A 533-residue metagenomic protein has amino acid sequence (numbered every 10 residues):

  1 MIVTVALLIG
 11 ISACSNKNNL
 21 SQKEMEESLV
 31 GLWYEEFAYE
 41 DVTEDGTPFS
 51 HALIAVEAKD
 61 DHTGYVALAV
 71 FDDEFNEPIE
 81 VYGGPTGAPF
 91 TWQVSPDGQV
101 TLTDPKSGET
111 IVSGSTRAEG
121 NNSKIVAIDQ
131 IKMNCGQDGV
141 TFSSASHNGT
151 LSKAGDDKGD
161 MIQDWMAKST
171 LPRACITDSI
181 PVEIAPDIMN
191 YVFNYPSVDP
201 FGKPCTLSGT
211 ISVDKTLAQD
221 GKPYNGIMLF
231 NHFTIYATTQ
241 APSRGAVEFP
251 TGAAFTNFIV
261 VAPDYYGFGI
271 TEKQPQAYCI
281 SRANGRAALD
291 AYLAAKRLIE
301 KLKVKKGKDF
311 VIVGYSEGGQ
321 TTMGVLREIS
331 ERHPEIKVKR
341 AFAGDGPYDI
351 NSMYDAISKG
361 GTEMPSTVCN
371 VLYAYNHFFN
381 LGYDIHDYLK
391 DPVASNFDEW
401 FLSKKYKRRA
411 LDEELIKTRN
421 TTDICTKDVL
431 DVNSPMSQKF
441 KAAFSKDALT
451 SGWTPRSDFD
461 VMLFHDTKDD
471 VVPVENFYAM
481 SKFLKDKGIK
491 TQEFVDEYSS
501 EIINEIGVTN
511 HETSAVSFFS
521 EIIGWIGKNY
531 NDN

Functional and structural regions predicted by a protein language model:
L8-E36, S143-A145, L151: Bacterial Sec-dependent N-terminal signal peptides
E36-D41, A88-T91, R117, K124 (+2 more regions): Catalytic-loop region of hydrolases
E44-V112: N-terminal glycine/threonine-rich, aromatic-flanked beta-hairpin/loop signature
F201-S208, D214-F255: Short, surface-exposed "cap/lid" segments of acyl-processing enzymes
Y278-E300: Alpha/beta-hydrolase active-site loop
L293-M364: Primarily recognizes the serine-hydrolase "nucleophile elbow" in alpha/beta-hydrolase and SGNH/GDSL folds
G344-T454: Accessory cap/linker subdomain of secreted extracellular hydrolases
M462-D469: Short beta-strand/loop motif that positions the catalytic acidic residue of the alpha/beta-hydrolase fold
